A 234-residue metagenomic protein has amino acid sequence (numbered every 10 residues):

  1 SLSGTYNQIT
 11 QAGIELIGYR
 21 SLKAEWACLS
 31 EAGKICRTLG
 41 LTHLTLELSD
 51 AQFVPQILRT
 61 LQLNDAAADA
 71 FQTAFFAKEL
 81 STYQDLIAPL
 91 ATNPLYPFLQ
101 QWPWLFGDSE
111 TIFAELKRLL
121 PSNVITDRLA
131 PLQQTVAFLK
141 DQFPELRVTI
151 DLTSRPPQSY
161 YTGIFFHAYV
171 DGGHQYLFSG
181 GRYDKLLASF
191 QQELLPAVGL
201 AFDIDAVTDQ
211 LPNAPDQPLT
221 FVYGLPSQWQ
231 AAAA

Functional and structural regions predicted by a protein language model:
S1-L41, I87-A234: Positively charged, Gly/Ser-enriched RNA/tRNA-binding surfaces
Q8-A12, L48-Q56: Short, conserved phosphate-binding/catalytic loop or strand-edge motifs used in phosphoryl-/nucleotidyl-transfer
L39-H43, N64-D65: A short alpha->loop->secondary-structure connector
T45-S49, Y223: Short internal beta-strands
E47, N64, F76, L105-S109: Intrinsic-disorder-associated interaction segments
D50, K78-T82, D108, Q228: Short, solvent-exposed helix-helix connector turns and helix-capping sites enriched in acidic/polar residues
P55-R59, Y161: A short acidic (Asp/Glu
Q62-A88, V170: Acidic, His- and aromatic-enriched active-site or binding-groove loops in soluble protein domains that engage sugars
